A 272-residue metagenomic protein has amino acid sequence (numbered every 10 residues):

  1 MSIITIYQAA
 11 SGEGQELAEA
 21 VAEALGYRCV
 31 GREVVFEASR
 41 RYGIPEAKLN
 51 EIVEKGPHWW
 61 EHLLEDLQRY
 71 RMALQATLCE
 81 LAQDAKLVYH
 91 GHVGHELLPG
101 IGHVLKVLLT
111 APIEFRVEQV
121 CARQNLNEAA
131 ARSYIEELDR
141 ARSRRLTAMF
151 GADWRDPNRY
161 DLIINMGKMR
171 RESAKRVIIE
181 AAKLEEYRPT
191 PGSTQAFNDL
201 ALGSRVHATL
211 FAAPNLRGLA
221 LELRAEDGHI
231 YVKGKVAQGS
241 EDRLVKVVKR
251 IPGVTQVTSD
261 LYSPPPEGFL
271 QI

Functional and structural regions predicted by a protein language model:
T5-E19: Glycine-rich phosphate-binding P-loop
A24-V30: Post-Walker A helix-loop "phosphate-sensing" segment adjacent to the P-loop in P-loop NTPases
V35-Y89, L126: ATP-dependent small-molecule kinase phosphotransfer cores that center on conserved nucleotide phosphate-binding segments
G91-H95: Short, polar loop motifs at secondary-structure junctions
G100, A111, E118-Q119, T147-A148 (+4 more regions): N-terminal targeting leaders
G102-A122, I135: Conserved phosphate-donor/acceptor-positioning beta-strand/loop module used by diverse small-molecule
